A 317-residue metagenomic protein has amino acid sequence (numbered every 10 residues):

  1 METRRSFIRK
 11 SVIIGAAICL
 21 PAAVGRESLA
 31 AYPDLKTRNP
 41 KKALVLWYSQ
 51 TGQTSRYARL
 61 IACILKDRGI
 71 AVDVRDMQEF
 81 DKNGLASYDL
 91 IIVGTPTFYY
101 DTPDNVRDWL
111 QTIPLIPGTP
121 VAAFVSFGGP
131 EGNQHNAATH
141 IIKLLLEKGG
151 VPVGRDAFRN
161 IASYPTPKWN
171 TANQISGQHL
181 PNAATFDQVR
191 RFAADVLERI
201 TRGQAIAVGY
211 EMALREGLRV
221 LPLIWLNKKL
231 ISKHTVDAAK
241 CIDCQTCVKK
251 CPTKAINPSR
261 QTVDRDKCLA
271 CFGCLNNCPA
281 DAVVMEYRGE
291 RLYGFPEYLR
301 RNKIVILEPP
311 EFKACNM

Functional and structural regions predicted by a protein language model:
M1-I18: N-terminal secretory signal peptides and thylakoid transit peptides that target proteins across membranes
A22-Q50, R56-C63, D67, V72-V74: C-terminal segment of N-terminal export signals and the immediately downstream linker at the start of the mature
E27-A31, A270-M317: Flanking helices and flexible, charged tails adjoining ferredoxin-like Fe-S electron-transfer domains in multi-subunit
D34, M77-N160, F272: Helix-loop-strand module that forms the ligand-binding subsite of alpha/beta enzymes
T54-A58, A62, V106, Q134 (+2 more regions): Short, highly selective alpha-helical patches that border small-molecule cofactor pockets in redox/cofactor-processing
A162-M212: Glycine-rich phosphate/pyrophosphate-binding loop and the adjoining helix
L214-I242, K249: A mid-sequence, solvent-exposed acidic-amphipathic segment
V236, I242-L269, G273-R291: Iron-sulfur cluster-binding cysteine motifs and their immediate structural context in ferredoxin-like electron-transfer
